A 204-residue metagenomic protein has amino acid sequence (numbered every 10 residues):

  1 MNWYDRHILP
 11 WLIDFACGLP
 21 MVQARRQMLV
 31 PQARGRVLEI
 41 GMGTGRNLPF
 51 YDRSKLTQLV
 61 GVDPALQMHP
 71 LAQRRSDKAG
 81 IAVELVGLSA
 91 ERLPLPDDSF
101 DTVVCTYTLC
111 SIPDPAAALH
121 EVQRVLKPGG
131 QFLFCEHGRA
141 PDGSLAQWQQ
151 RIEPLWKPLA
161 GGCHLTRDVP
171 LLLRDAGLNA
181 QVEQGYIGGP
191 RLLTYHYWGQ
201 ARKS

Functional and structural regions predicted by a protein language model:
M1-P10, M21-R26: N-terminal, positively charged/glycine-rich alpha-helical extensions of SAM-dependent methyltransferases
D5-R6, L12-G18, C135-L192: C-terminal alpha-helical "lid/dimerization" subdomain adjacent to the S-adenosyl-L-methionine
A16-R36, R46-F50: Conserved alpha-helix/loop element of class I SAM-dependent methyltransferases that forms part of the SAM/SAH-binding
L38-R92: Class I SAM-dependent methyltransferase SAM/SAH-binding core
E91-V103: A short acidic, Gly/Pro-enriched loop at the edge of an enzyme's catalytic core that lines a small-molecule cofactor
T102-D114: A short SAM/SAH-binding and catalytic strip from SAM-dependent methyltransferases
A116-P128: A short glycine-rich, Lys/Arg-flanked "PGG" loop and its adjoining helix->strand segment in the class I
H196-S204: C-terminal lobe and adjacent flexible extensions of AdoMet/dcAdoMet transferase-like proteins
